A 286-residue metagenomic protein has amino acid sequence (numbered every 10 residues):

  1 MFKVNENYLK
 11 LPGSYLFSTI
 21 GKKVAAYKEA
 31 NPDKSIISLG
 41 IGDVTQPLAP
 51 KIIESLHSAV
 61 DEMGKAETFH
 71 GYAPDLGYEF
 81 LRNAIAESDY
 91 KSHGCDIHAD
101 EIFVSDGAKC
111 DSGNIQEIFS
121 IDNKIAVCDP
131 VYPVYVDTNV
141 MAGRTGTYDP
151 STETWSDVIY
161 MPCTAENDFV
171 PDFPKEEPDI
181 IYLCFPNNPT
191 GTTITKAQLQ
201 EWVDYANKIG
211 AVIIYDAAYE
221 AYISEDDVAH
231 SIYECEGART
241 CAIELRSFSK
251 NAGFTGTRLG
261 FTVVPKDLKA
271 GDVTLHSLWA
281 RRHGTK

Functional and structural regions predicted by a protein language model:
F2-D106: N-terminal small-domain helix-loop-helix segment of the aminotransferase-like
N31, K208-I209: Helix C-cap/helix->beta junction micro-motif
T45-A49, P189-T192, A221-I223, A252-T255: Short catalytic/ligand-binding loop motif for oxyanion handling, primarily in non-cytosolic enzymes, centered on
A66-A206, E220-E236, I243: Conserved core of the PLP fold type I
V140, S151-T154, E234-K286: Conserved core segment of the aminotransferase class I/II
F185, I213-I214: Residue-level marker for buried hydrophobic side chains located in beta-strands that build the well-ordered beta-sheet
A217: Walker B catalytic acidic pair
